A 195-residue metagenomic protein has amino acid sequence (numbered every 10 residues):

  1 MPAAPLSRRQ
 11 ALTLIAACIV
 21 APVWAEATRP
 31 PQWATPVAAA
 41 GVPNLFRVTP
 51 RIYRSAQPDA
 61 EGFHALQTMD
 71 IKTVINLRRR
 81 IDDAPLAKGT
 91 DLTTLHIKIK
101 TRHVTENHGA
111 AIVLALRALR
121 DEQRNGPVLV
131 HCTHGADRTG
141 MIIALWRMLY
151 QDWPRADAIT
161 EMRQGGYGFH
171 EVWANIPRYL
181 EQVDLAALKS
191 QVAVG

Functional and structural regions predicted by a protein language model:
P2-V128, M141-G195: Cys-dependent protein tyrosine phosphatase-like superfamily
C132: Short cysteine clusters
